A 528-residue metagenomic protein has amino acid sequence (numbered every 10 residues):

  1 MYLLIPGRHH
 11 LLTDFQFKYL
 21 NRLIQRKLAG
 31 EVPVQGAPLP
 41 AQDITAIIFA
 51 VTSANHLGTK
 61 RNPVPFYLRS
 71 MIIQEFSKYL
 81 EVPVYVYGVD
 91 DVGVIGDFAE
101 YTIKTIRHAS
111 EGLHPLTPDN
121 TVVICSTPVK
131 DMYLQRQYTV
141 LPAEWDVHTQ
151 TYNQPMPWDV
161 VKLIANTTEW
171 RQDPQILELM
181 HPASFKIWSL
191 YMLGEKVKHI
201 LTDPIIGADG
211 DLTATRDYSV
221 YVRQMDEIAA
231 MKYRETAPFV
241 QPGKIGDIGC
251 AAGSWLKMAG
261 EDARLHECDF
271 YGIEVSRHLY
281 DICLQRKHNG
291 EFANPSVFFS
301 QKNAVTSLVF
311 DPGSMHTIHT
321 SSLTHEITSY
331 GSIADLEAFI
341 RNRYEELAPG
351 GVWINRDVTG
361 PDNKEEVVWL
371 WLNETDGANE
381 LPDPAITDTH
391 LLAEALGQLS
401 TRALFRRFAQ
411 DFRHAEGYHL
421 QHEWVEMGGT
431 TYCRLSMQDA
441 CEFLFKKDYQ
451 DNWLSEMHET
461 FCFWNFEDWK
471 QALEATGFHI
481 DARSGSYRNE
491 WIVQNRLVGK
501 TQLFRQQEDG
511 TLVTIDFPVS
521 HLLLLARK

Functional and structural regions predicted by a protein language model:
M1-R216: Nucleotidyltransferase catalytic core that binds NTPs
H199-V240: Class I SAM-dependent methyltransferase Rossmann-like catalytic core, especially the SAM/SAH-binding loop
G246, A252-S307: Class I SAM-dependent methyltransferase SAM/SAH-binding core
L308-H319: A short acidic, Gly/Pro-enriched loop at the edge of an enzyme's catalytic core that lines a small-molecule cofactor
D335-P349: A short glycine-rich, Lys/Arg-flanked "PGG" loop and its adjoining helix->strand segment in the class I
V352-D439: Conserved class I S-adenosyl-L-methionine
E459-G477: Short alpha-helix
F478, F504-K528: Core SAM-dependent methyltransferase catalytic element
